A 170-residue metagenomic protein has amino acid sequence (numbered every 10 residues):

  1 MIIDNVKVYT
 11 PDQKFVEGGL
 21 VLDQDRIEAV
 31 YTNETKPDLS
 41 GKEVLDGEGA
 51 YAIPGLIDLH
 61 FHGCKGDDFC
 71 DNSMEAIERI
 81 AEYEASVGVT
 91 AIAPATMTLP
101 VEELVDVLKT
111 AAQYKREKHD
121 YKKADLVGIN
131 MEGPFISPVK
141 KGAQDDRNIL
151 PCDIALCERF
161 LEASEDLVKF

Functional and structural regions predicted by a protein language model:
M1-I3, P37-E78, E82: Replace "His-x-His-based motif
I2, V8-I53: Histidine-rich, glycine-flanked metal-binding segment
H62, E78-V107, K123-S137, S164-F170: Divalent metal-dependent hydrolysis catalytic cores, especially in the metallo-beta-lactamase
C70-E75, R147-I154: Short, conserved loop/turn and helix-capping segments at secondary-structure boundaries that abut family-defining
A76, I80, V107-A111, L156-F160: A general structural detector for well-ordered alpha-helical segments in enzyme core domains, enriched
V105-D120: Short, electropositive alpha-helical surface patch
Y114-R116, L150-F170: Histidine/acidic residue-rich metal-binding segments in metalloenzymes
V139-I149: Glycine-rich phosphate-binding loop of ATP-grasp-fold ATP-dependent ligases
